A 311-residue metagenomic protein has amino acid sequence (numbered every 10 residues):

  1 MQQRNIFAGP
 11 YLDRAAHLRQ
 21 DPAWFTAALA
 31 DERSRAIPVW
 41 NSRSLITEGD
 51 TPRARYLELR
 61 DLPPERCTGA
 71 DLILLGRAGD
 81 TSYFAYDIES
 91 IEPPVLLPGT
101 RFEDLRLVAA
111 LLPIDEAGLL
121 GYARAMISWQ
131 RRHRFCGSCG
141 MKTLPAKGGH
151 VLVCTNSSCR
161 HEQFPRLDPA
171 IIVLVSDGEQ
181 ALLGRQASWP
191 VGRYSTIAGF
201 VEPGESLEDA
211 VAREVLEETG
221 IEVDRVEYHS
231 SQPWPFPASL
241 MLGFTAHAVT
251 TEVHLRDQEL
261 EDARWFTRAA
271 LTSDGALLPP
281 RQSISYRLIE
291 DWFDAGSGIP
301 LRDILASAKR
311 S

Functional and structural regions predicted by a protein language model:
M1-H133, L144, P190-Y194, R256-S311: Nudix hydrolase/Nudix homology domain
G121-L174: Cys/His-rich short segments
L152-S195, F200, E222-V223, A246-A248: N-terminal strand-loop-strand
I171, L240-L242, E261: Change "...and in nucleic-acid phosphodiester-cleaving endonucleases..." to "...and in nucleic-acid processing enzymes
I197, V211, V215: Hydrophobic alpha-helical positions that pack around
E205: Surface-exposed, charge/polar-rich loops and edge strands
D224-S231: A short glycine-rich, hydrophobically flanked beta-strand micro-motif that places a catalytic Asp/Glu for divalent metal
Q232-L255: Active-site-adjacent beta-strand/loop module that shapes the phosphate/pyrophosphate-binding cleft
